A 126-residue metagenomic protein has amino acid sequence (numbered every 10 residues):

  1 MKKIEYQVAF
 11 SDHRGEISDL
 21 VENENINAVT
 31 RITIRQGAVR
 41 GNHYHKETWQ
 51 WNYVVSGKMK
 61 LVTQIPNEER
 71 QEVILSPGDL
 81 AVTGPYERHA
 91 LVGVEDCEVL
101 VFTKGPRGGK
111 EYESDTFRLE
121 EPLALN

Functional and structural regions predicted by a protein language model:
M1-A28, G41: A short, N-terminal "cap"/entry segment at the start of jelly-roll beta-barrel domains of the cupin/DSBH fold
Q7-A9, V94-N126: Double-stranded beta-helix
I17, N42, L61-V62, T83 (+2 more regions): Short beta-strand His + acidic residue motifs that chelate non-heme Fe in jelly-roll/DSBH and cupin folds
T30-T48: Conserved short histidine dyad/triad with adjacent acidic residue
R31, W51, A90: Short, surface-exposed charged micro-motifs
E47, D79, E87, E95 (+1 more regions): A generic "binding-loop/recognition-motif" signal
E47-V62: Glycine- and acidic-residue-biased ligand/ion/polar-headgroup-sensing regions
I65-P85: Short acidic-glycine-tyrosine-enriched beta hairpin
